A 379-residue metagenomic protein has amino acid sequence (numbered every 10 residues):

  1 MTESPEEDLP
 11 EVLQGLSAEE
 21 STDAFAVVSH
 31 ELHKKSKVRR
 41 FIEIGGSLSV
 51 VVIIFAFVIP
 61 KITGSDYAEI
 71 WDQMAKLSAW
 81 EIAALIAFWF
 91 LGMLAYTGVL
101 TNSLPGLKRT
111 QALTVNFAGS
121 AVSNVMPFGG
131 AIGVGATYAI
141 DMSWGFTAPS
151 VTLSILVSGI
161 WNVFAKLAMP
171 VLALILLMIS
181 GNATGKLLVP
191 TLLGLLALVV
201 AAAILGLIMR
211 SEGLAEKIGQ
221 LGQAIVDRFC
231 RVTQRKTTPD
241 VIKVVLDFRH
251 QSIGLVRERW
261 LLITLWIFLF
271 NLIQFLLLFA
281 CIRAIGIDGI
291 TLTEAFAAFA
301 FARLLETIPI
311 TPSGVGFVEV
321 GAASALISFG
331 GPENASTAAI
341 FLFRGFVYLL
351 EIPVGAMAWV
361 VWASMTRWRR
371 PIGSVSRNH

Functional and structural regions predicted by a protein language model:
M1-A68, V122-V232, V315-H379: Transmembrane helix-loop-helix hairpins in multi-pass inner-membrane proteins
F41-I42, K76-A84, I253-L265: Membrane-interface helix starts
I54, A95-L100, T137, Q274-C281 (+3 more regions): Hydrophobic/aromatic residues in alpha-helical transmembrane segments
I59-P60, C230-L246: Short, membrane-interfacial amphipathic segments enriched in basic
M93-A121, C281-A298: Membrane-embedded helical hairpins/re-entrant loop segments and their flanking transmembrane helices within multi-pass
Q111-G119, S150, V157, T293-L304 (+1 more regions): Alpha-helical transmembrane segments of multi-pass membrane proteins
G119-F128, R283-G286, F299-E319: Transmembrane alpha-helix interface/packing and boundary motifs in multi-pass membrane proteins, characterized by
L246-L304, P309: Transmembrane helical segments that form the transport core of multi-pass membrane transport proteins
